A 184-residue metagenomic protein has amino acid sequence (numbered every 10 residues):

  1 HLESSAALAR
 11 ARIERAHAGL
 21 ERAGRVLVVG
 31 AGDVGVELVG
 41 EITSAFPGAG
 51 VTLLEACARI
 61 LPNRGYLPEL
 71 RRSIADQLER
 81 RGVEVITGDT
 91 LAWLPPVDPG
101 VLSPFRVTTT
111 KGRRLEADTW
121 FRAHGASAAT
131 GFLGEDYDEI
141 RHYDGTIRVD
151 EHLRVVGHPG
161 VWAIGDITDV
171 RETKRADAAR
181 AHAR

Functional and structural regions predicted by a protein language model:
H1-A45: Glycine-rich dinucleotide-binding loop and its adjacent helix/turn
S5-G24, R114-H182: FAD-site-proximal beta/loop scaffold in flavoenzymes
A31, A56, D166: Cofactor-binding loop segments of dinucleotide-utilizing enzymes, especially the Rossmann-like FAD- and NAD(P)+-binding
V36, I60-L61, V155, R171: Catalytic P-loop NTPase motifs of RecA-like helicase/translocase cores
E37, E55, H182: Acidic donor-binding helix in nucleotide-sugar-dependent glycosyltransferases
E41-A49, A178-R184: Short, electropositive alpha-helical surface patch
P47-E151: A Rossmann-like FAD-binding core segment of flavoenzymes
